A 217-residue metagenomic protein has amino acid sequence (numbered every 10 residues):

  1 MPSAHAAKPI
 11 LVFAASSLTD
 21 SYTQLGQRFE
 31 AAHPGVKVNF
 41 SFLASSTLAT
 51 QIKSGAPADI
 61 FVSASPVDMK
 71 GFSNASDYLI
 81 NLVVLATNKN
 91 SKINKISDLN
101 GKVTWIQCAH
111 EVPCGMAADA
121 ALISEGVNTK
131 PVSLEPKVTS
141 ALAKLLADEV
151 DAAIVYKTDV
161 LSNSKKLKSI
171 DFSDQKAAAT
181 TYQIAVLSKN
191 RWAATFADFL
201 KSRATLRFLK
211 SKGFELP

Functional and structural regions predicted by a protein language model:
H5-A32, K37, S41, S46 (+2 more regions): Exported/periplasmic ABC-transporter solute-binding proteins
